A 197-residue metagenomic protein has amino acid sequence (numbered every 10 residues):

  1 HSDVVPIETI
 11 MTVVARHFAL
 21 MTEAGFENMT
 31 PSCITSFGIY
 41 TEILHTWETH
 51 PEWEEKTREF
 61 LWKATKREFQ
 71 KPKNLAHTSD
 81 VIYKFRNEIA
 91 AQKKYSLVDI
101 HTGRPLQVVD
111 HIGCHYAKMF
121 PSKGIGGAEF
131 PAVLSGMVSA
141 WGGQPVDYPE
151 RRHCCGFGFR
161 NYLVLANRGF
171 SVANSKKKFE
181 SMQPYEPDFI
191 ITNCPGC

Functional and structural regions predicted by a protein language model:
H1-C197: Iron-sulfur cluster-binding electron-transfer modules in prokaryotic oxidoreductases
